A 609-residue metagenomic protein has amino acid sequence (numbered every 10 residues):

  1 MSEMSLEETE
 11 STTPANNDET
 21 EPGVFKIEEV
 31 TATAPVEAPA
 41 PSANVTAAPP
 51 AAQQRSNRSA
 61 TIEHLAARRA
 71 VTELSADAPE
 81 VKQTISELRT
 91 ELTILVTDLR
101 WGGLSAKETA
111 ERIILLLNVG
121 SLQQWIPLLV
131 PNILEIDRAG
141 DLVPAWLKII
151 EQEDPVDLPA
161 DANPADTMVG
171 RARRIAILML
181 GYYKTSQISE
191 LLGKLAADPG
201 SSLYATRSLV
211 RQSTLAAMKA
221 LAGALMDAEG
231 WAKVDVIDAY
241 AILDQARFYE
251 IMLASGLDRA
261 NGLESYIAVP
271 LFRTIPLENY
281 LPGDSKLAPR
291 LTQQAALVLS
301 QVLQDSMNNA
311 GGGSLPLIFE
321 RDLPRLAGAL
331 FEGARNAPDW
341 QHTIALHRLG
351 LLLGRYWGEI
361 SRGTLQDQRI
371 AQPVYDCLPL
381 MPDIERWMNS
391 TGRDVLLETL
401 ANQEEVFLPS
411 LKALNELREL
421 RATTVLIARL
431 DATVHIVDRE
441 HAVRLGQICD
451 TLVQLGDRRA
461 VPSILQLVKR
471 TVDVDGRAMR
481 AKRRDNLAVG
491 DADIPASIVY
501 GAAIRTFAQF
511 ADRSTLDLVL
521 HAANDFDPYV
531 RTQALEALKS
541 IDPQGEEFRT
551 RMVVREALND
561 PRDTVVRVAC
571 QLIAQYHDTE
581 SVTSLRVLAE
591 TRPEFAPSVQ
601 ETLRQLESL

Functional and structural regions predicted by a protein language model:
M4-L6, V24-V30, V45: Hydrophobic/aromatic hotspots within intrinsically disordered, low-complexity regions
T9-T20, I27, T33: Low-complexity, Pro/Ser/Thr/Gly/Ala-rich intrinsically disordered linkers and tails that serve as
E28, P35, P39-R112, N118-Q123 (+2 more regions): Long internal repeat-built scaffold domains in very large eukaryotic proteins
D98-R100, R112-N118, P127-I136, R171-Y183 (+16 more regions): Structural detector for internal amphipathic alpha-helices that build alpha-solenoid repeat scaffolds
K107-E111, I136-N163, Y183-L195, T214-L225 (+10 more regions): Amphipathic alpha-helical scaffolding segments comprising HEAT/armadillo-like alpha-solenoid repeats
A196-S202, D227-A228, D525-Y529, D560-T564 (+1 more regions): Short coil/turn segments at helix-helix junctions and helix-capping linkers within large alpha-helical proteins
W231: Aromatic/basic-lined ligand-recognition segments that form π-stacking hydrophobic pockets flanked by Lys/Arg to engage
